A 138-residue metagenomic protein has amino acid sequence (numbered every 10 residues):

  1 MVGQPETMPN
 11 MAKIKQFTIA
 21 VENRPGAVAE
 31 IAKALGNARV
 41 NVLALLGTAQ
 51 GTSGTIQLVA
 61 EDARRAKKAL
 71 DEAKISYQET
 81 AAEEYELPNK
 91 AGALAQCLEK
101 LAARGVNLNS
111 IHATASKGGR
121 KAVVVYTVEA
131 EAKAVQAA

Functional and structural regions predicted by a protein language model:
V2-A138: A conserved regulatory-domain signal marking ACT and ACT-like small-molecule sensing domains and adjacent regulatory
